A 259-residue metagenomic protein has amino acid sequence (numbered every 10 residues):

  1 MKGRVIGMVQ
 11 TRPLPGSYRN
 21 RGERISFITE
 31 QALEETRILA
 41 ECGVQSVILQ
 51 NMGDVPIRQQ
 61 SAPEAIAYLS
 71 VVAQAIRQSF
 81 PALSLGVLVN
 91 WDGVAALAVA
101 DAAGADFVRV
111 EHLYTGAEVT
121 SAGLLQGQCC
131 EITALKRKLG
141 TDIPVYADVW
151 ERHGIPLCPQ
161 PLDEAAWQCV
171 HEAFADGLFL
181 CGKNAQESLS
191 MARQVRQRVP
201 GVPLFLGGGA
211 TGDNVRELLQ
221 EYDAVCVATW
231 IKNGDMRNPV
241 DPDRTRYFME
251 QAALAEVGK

Functional and structural regions predicted by a protein language model:
M1-V71, A75-S79, C158-E172, R246-A253 (+1 more regions): Conserved N-terminal beta1-alpha1 strand-loop-helix module at the mouth
V5-V9, V47-L49, L85-V89, V108-V110 (+4 more regions): Hydrophobic faces of well-ordered beta-strands that scaffold small-molecule active sites in alpha/beta enzyme cores
G7-M8, R58-V87, L125-A147, L189-T211 (+1 more regions): Alpha-helix-loop-beta-strand connector modules within alpha/beta enzyme cores
Q10-L14, M52, L88-V94, L113-T115 (+4 more regions): Active-site beta-loop-alpha junctions enriched in small/polar residues
T11-L14, V99-D176: Conserved anion-binding
V44-Y68, T115-A122, A175-E187, D235-M236: Glycine-rich, proline-tolerant flexible connector loops at the mouths of alpha/beta enzymes
L69-E118: Glycine/small-residue-rich loop that forms an oxyanion/phosphate-binding "nest" at active or ligand-binding sites
D92-G104, E164-A165, V195-P200, L204-V227: Catalytic cores of alpha/beta
